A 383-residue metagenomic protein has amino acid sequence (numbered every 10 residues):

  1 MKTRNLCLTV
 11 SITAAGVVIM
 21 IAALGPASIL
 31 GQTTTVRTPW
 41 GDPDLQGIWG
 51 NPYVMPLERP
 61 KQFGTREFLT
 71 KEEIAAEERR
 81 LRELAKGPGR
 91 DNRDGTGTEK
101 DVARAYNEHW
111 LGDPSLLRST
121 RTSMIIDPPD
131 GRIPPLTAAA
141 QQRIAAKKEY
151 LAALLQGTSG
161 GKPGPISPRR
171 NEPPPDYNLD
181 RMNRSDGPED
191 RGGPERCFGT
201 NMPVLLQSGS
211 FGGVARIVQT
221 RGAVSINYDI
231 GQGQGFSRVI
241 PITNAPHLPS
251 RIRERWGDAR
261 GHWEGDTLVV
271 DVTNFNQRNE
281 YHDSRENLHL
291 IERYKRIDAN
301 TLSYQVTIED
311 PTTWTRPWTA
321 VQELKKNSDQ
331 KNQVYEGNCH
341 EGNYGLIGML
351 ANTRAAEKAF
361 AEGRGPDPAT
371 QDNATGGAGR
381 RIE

Functional and structural regions predicted by a protein language model:
K2-N5, V10-I12, G16-E383: PEST-like low-complexity, intrinsically disordered acidic/proline/serine-rich tracts that flank trafficking/processing
